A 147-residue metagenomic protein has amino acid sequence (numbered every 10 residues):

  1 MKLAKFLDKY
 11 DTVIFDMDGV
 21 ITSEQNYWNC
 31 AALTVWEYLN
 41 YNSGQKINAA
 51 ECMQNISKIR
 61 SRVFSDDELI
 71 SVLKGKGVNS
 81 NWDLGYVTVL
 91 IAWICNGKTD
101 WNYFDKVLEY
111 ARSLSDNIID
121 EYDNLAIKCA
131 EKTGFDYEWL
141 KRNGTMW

Functional and structural regions predicted by a protein language model:
K2-S65, D83: Active-site neighborhood of HAD-like aspartate-dependent phosphohydrolases
D67-W147: A metal-dependent, Asp-based hydrolase signature
